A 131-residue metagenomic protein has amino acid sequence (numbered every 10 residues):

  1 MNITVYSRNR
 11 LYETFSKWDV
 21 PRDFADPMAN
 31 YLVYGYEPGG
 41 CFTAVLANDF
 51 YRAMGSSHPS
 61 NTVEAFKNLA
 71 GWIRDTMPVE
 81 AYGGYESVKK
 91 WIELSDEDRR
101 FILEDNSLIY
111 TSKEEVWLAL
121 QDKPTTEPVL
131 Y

Functional and structural regions predicted by a protein language model:
T4, P27, Y34-E37, C41 (+2 more regions): Long, non-catalytic architectural segments outside compact domain cores
T4-D19: Eukaryote-skewed repeat-based solenoidal scaffolds used as protein-protein interaction platforms, primarily
R8-R10, R22, R52, R74 (+1 more regions): Arginine residue identity/basic-tract feature
T14, P21, G83-Y85: C-terminal catalytic domain of photolyase/cryptochrome flavoproteins, centering on the FAD-binding pocket
F15, G40, R52, V116-L120 (+1 more regions): A broad, low-amplitude sensor of folded, mature protein cores
S16-E64: Amphipathic alpha-helical interaction modules
T62-V129: Amphipathic alpha-helical binding modules
